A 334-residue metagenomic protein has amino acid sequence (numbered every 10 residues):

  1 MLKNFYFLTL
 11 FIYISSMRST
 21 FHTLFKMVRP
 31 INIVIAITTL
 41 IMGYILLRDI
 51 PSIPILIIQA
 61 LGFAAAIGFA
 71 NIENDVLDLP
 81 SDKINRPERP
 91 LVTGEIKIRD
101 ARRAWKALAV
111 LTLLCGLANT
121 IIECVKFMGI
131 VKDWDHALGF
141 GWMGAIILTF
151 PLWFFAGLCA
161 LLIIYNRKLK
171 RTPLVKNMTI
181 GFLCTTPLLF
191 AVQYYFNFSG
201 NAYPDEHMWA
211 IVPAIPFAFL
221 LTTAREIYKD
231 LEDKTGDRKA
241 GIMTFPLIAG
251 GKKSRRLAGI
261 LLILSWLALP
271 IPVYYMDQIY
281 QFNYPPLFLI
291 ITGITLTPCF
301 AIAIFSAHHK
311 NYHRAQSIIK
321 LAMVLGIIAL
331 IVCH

Functional and structural regions predicted by a protein language model:
L2-H334: Multi-pass alpha-helical membrane architecture of UbiA-family and related isoprenoid/lipid prenyltransferases
